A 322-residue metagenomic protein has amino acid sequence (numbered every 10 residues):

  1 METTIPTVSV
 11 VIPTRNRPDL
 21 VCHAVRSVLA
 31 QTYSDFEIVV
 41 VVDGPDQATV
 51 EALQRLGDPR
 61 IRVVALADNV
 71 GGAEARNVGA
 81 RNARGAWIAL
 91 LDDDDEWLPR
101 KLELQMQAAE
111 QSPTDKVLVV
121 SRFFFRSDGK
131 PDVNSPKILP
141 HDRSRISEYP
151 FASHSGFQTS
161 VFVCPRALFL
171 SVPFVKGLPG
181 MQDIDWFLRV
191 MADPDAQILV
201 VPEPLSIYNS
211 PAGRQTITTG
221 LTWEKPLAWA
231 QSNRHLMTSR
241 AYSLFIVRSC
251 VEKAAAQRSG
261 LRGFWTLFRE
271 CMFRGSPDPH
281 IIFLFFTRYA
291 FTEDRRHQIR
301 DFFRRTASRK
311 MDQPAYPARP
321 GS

Functional and structural regions predicted by a protein language model:
M1-L29: N-proximal low-complexity "stem/linker" segments adjacent to membrane-targeting elements
E2-I5, A192-I198, P202-S322: C-terminal subregions of glycosyltransferases and related glycan-biosynthesis enzymes
P6-S9, E37, D185: Cell-envelope/extracellular polymer assembly enzymes that use nucleotide-activated donors
S27, S34, V42-E51, D68 (+1 more regions): A conserved acidic beta->alpha catalytic loop
D58, E74-A75, L102-L168, T219: Flexible acidic/His/Gly-enriched loops in nucleotide-sugar-dependent glycosyltransferase catalytic domains
L66-A83: Glycine-rich, basic loop-to-helix element that forms the pyrophosphate-binding segment of sugar-nucleotide handling
I88: Short aromatic/hydrophobic "clamp" motif used to bind/position activated sugar donors
P140-W223: Conserved nucleotide-sugar donor-binding catalytic segment
